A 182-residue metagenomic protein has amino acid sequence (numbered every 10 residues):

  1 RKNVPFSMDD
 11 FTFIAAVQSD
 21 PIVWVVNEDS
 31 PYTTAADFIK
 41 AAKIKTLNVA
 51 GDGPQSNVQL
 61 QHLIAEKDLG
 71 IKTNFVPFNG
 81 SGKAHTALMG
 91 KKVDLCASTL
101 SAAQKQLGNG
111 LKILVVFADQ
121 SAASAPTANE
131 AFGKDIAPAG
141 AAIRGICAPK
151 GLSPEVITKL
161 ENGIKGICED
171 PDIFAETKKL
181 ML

Functional and structural regions predicted by a protein language model:
R1-K83, A128, A141-K179: Hinge/capping helix and adjacent helix->loop/strand transition within the periplasmic-binding protein
R1-N3, Q59, L63-D68, L95-T127 (+1 more regions): A ligand-binding cleft/hinge motif common to bilobed small-molecule-binding domains
T34, K91-K92, G110, M181: Conserved functional loop/turn residues at catalytic and ligand-binding sites
N79-G80, K92, S98-T99: Active-site donor-sugar recognition loop in glycosyltransferases
K83-A84, A102: Short acidic active-site motifs
A97, P138-G140: Active-site-proximal catalytic alpha-helix in oxidoreductases
